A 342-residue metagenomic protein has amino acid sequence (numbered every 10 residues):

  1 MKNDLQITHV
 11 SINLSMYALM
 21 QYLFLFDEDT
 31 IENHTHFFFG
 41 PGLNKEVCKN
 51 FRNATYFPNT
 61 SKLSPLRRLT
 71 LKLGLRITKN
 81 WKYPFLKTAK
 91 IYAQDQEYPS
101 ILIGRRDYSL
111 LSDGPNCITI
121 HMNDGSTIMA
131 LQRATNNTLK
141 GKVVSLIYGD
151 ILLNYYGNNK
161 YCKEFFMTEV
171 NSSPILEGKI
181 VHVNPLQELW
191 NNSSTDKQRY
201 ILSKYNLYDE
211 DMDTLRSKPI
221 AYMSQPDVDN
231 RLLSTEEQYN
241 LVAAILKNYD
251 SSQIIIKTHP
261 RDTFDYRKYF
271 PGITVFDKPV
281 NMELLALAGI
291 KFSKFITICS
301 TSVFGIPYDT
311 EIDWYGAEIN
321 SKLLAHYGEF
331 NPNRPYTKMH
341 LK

Functional and structural regions predicted by a protein language model:
I7-G157, V303-F304: Active-site and donor-binding regions of nucleotide-sugar-utilizing enzymes
V10-S15, F38-P41, I101-R105, M122-N123 (+5 more regions): Short His-Asn-centered micro-motif
E32-H36, V47-L63, P115-I120, A134-V143 (+5 more regions): Active-site regions of enzymes building and remodeling cell-envelope glycoconjugates
L63-T78, D229-E237, H326-E329: Short, flexible/disordered intra-domain loops and linkers
L110, M282-Y327: A donor-sugar binding/catalytic signature common to diverse glycosyltransferases and related nucleotide-sugar
N136-K218: A nucleotide-sugar donor-handling region in carbohydrate enzymes
T214-N230: Conserved donor-binding/catalytic core segment of Leloir-type glycosyltransferases
Y249-K278: Catalytic donor nucleotide-activated moiety binding site of glycosyltransferases and closely related
